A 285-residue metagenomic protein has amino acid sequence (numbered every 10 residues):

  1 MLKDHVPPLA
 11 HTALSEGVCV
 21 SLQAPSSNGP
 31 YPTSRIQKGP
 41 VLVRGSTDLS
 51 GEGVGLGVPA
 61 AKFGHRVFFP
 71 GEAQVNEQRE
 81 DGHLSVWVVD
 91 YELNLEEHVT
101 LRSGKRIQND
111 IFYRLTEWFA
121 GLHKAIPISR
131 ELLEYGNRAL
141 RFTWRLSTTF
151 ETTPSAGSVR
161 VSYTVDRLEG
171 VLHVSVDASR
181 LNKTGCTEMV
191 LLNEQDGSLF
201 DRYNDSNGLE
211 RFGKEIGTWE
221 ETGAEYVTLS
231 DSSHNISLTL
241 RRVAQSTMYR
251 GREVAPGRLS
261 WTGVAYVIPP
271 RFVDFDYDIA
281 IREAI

Functional and structural regions predicted by a protein language model:
M1-R106, L229, A280-I285: Beta-strand-rich N-terminal accessory domains
D4-P7, T12, E194-Q195, K214 (+1 more regions): Beta-strand-rich recognition/accessory modules
S15-G17, P40, P154-S158, E169 (+1 more regions): Glycine-centered tight beta-turn/hairpin loop motif at sheet-sheet or coil-to-beta transitions
P25, D177-L181, S232: An acidic- and aromatic-residue-enriched active-site/binding cleft used to recognize and process polar
Y31, A156-S162, E169-H173, C186 (+2 more regions): Extracellular structured ligand-interaction cores
G57-L181: Extended, loop-rich substrate-binding clefts of extracytoplasmic carbohydrate-active enzymes
G57-V67, S198-D201, T247-R252: Short, surface-exposed linear segments at secondary-structure transitions and domain or protein termini
V159, L168-I216: Acidic (Asp/Glu-rich), glycine- and aromatic
